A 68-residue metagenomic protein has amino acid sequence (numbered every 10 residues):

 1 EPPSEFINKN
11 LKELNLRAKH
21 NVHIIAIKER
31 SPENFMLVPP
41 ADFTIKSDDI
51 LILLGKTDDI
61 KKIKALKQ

Functional and structural regions predicted by a protein language model:
P2-K67: Cytosolic Rossmann-like ligand/nucleotide-binding regulatory domains
